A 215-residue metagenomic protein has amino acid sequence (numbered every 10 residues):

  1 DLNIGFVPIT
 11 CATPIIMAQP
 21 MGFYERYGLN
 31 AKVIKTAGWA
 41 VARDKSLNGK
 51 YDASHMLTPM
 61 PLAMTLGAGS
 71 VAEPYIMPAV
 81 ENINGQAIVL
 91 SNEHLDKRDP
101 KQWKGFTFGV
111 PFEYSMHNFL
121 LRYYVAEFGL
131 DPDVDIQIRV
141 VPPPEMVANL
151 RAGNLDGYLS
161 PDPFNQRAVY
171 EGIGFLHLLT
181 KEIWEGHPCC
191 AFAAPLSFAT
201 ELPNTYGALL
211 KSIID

Functional and structural regions predicted by a protein language model:
D1-D133, Q137-V140, N149, D156-Q166 (+1 more regions): Short, glycine-/small- and polar/acidic-enriched structural segments that line small-molecule recognition paths
G22-E25, H94, C189-D215: Extended ligand-binding regions for polar small-molecule ligands
M146: Active-site-adjacent pocket-lining segments in enzyme domains
L150-A152, A208: Solvent-exposed, amphipathic alpha-helical segments
